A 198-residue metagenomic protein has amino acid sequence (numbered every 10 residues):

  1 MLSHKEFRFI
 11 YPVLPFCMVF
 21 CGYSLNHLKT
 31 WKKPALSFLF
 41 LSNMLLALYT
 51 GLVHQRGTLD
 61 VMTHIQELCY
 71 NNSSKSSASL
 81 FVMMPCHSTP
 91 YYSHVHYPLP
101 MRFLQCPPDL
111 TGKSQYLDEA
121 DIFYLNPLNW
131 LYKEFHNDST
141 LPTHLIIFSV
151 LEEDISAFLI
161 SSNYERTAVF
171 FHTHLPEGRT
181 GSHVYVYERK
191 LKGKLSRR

Functional and structural regions predicted by a protein language model:
M1-L28: Hydrophobic/aromatic-rich transmembrane helices and adjacent perimembrane loops
L2, P85, F171: Residues that form or immediately flank small-molecule/cofactor binding pockets and catalytic motifs
F20, L25, L80, R102-C106 (+1 more regions): Short, surface-exposed linear patches
F20-G22, S74, S88-Y92, E153-I155 (+1 more regions): Eukaryotic short linear interaction motifs
S24, M44, P85, K190-K192: Generic structural motif
W31-H144, S149: Membrane-embedded, lumen/periplasm-facing catalytic core of multi-pass transferases that use lipid-linked donors
Q115-R198: Aromatic/acidic, Gly/Pro-rich catalytic loop(s) in extracytoplasmic/lumenal soluble domains of multi-pass membrane
